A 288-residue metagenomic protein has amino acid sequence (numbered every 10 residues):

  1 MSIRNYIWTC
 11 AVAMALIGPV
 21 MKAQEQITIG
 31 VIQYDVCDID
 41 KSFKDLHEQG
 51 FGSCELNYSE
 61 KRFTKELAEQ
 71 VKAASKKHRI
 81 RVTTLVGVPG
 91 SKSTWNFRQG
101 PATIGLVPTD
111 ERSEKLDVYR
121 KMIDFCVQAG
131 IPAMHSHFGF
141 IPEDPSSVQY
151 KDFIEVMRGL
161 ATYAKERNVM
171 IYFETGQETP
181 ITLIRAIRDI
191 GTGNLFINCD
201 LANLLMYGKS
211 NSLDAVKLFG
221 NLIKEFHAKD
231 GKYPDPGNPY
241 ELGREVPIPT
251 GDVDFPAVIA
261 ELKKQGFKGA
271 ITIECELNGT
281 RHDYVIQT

Functional and structural regions predicted by a protein language model:
S2-I3, W8, V20-K121, V127 (+4 more regions): N-terminal pre-domain/capping segments
R4, Q24-T28, I39-H47, P180-L195 (+1 more regions): Histidine-acidic metal/acid-base catalytic patches
A13-V20: Hydrophobic h-region of N-terminal signal peptides that target proteins for export in Gram-negative bacteria
I32-V36, N57-S59, G87-G90, G139-I141 (+5 more regions): Active-site beta-loop-alpha junctions enriched in small/polar residues
D40, N96-F196: Active-site acidic/histidine proton-transfer and metal-coordination neighborhood in alpha/beta enzyme cores
E66-E69, W95-R98, S146-Q149, I184-A186 (+2 more regions): Short secondary-structure transition/capping segments
L67-V71, S146-R158, K209-K217, G251-D254: Charged helix-capping and loop-helix junction motifs
S93-W95, G105, P142-S146, M206-Y207 (+2 more regions): A short acidic, helix-capping loop that chelates divalent metal ions and anchors anionic groups
